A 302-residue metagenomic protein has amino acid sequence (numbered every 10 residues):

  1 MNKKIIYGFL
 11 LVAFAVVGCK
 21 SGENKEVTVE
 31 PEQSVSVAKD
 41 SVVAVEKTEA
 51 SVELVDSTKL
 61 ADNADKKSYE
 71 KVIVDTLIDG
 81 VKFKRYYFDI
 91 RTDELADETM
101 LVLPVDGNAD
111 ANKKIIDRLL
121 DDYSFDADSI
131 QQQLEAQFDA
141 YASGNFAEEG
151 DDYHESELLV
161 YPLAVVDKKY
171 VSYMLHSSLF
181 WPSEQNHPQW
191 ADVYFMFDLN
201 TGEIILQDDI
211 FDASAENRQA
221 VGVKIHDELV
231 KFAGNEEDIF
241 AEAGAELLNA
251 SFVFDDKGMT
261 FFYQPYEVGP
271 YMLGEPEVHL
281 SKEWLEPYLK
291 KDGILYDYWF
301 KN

Functional and structural regions predicted by a protein language model:
K3-L10: Sec-dependent signal peptide recognition, specifically the positively charged N-region followed immediately by
L10-L11, V27: Enrichment for repetitive, rod-forming helical segments
V12-A13, K231: Generic detector of low-complexity/intrinsically disordered segments and short hydrophobic N-terminal stretches
A15-G18: C-terminal motif of bacterial Sec signal peptides marking the signal peptidase cleavage site
G22-N302: Compositionally biased intrinsically disordered regions enriched in Thr/Gly
